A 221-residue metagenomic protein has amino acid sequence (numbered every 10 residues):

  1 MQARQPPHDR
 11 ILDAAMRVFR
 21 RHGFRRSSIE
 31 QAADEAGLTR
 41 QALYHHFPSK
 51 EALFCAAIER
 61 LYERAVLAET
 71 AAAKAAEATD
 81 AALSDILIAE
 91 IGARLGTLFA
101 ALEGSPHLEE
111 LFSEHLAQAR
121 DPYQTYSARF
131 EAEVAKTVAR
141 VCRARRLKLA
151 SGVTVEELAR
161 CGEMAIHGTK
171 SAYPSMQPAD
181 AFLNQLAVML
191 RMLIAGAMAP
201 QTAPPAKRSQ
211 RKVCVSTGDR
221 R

Functional and structural regions predicted by a protein language model:
M1-Q5, Q201-R221: N-terminal intrinsically disordered/low-complexity leader segments
R10, A14, V18-A52, A56: Helix-turn-helix
R10, D85-A93, E110, V153 (+4 more regions): Amphipathic alpha-helical interaction segments
C55-L61, A65: Alpha-helical DNA-contacting segments of helix-turn-helix folds
A56, T70-A100, V155-A159: Hydrophobic alpha-helical connector segments
V66, D85, T97, A117-A144 (+2 more regions): Amphipathic alpha-helical packing segments from all-alpha helical-bundle domains
A72-A73, G92-F99, P106-L116, L193-I194: Helix-loop "lid/cap" segments that line or gate small-molecule binding pockets
A93-A100, E131, A135-K136, R140 (+2 more regions): Amphipathic C-terminal alpha-helical segment
